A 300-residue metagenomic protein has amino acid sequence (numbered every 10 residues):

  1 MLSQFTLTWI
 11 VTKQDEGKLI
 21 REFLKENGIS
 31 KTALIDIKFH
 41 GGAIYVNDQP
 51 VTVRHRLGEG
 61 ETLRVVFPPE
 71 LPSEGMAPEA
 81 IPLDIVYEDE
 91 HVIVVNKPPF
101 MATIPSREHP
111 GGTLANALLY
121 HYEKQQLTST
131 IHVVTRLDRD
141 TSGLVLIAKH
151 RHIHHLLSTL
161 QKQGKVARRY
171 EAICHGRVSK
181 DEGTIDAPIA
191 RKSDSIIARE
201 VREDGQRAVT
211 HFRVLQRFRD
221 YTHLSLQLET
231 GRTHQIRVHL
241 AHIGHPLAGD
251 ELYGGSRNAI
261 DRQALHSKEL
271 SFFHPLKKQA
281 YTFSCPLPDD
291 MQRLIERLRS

Functional and structural regions predicted by a protein language model:
M1-I37, L83, Q206, R219 (+2 more regions): Pseudouridine synthases involved in rRNA/tRNA modification
M1-T184, A190, D290-R297: RNA pseudouridine synthases
T52-R56, S225, R262: Short, surface-exposed secondary-structure edge patches
V65-P68, S193-I196, R207, D250-G255: Short Pro/Gly-enriched beta-strand edge/turn motifs at strand-loop
I93, Y170, T222-L224, H266-K268: Short beta-strand micro-motifs in enzyme catalytic cores
V178-K180, D194, R217-D220, T233 (+1 more regions): Short, conserved beta-turn/loop elements at beta-strand boundaries and strand-helix junctions
I196-D204, R217: C-terminal amphipathic alpha-helical segment
F212: Long C-terminal interaction/binding lobes of large macromolecular proteins
